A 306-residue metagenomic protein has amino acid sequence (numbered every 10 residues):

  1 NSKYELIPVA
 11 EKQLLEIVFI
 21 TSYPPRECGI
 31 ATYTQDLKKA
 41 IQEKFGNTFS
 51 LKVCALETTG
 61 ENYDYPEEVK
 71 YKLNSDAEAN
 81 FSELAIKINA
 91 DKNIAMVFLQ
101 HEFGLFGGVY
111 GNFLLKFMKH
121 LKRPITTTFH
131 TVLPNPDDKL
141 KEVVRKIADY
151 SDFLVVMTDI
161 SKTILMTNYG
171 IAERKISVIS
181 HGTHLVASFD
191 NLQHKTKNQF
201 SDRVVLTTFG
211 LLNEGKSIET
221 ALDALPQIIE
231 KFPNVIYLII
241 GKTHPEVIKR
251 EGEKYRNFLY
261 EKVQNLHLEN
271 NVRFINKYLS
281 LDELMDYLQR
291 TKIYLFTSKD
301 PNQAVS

Functional and structural regions predicted by a protein language model:
N1-Y71, K92: N-terminal subdomain of nucleotide-sugar transferases
L56, I236-F258, K277: Glycosyltransferase donor-sugar binding loop
Y71-L73, A85-G111, P124-T128: Short N-terminal targeting/anchoring amphipathic segment
D138-K139, M166-T167, R174, G182-K197: Acidic anion/phosphate-binding donor-loop and adjacent secondary structure in glycosyltransferase catalytic cores
I160, G182, T243: Carbohydrate-associated surface elements
Q199-K216, L222-L225, L238-I240: Conserved donor-binding/catalytic core segment of Leloir-type glycosyltransferases
R250-Y278, D282: Nucleotide-activated donor-binding/catalytic signature segment of Leloir-type glycosyltransferases, i.e., the conserved
N271, D286-A304: Acidic donor-binding loop of glycosyltransferase active sites
